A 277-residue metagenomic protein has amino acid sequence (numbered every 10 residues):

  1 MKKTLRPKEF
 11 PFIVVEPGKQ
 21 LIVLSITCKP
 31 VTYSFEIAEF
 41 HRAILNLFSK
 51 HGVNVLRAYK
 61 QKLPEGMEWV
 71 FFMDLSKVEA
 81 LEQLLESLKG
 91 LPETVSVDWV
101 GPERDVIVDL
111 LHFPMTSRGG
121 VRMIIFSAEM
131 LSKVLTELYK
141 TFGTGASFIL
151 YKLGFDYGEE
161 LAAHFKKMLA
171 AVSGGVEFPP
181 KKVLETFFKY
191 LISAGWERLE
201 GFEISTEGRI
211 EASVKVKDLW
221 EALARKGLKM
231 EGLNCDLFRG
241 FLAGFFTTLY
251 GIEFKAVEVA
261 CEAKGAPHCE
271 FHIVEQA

Functional and structural regions predicted by a protein language model:
M1-S25, K29-E39, K77-L233, K255 (+2 more regions): N-terminal accessory segment detector
F35-L56, L88: Short amphipathic alpha-helix segments
R42, N234-Y250: Active-site helix/loop of acyl-thioester processing domains in fatty-acid/polyketide metabolism, spanning hotdog-fold
K50-V53, G66, E253-F254, K264-H268: Coil-to-beta-strand transition motifs
K50-V53, W69, L75, E93: N-terminal assembly/transducer modules of large multi-domain enzymes, emphasizing dimerization/partner-binding
N54-K60, K255-V259: A short linear hydrophobic-aromatic micro-motif
Y59-E68, W99-H112, F246: Short proline/glycine- and acidic-rich turn/helix-capping motifs at secondary-structure junctions
L63-A80: Short, intrinsically disordered low-complexity segments
